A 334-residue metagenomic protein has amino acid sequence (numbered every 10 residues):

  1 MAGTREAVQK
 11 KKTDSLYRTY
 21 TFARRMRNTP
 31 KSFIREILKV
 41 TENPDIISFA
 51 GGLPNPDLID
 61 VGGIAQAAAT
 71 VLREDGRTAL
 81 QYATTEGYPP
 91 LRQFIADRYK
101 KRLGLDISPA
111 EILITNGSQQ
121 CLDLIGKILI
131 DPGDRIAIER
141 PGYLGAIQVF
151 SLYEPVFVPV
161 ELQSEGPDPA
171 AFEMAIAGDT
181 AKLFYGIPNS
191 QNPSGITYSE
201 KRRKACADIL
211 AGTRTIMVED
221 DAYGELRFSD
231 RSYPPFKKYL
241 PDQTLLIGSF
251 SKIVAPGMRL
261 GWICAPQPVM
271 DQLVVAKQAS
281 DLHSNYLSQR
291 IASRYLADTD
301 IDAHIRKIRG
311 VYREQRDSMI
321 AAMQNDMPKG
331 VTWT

Functional and structural regions predicted by a protein language model:
R5, K11-S15, R25-G117, L124 (+3 more regions): N-terminal small-domain helix-loop-helix segment of the aminotransferase-like
G52-P56, Q119, Y143, N189-Q191 (+3 more regions): Short, solvent-exposed loop/turn segments at secondary-structure junctions
A69, A96-K100, Y185, V274 (+2 more regions): Amphipathic, well-packed alpha-helical segments that form the structural scaffold of globular domains
R73, T78-R214, G224-L245, Y312: Conserved core of the PLP fold type I
K238, D242-G310, D326: Conserved core segment of the aminotransferase class I/II
S293, G310-I320, G330-T334: Conserved glycine-rich beta-strand-loop-beta hairpin in the small C-terminal domain of fold type I
